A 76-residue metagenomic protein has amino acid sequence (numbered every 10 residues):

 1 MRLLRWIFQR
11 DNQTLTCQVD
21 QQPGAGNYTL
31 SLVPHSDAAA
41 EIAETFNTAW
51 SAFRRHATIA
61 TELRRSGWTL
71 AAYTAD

Functional and structural regions predicted by a protein language model:
M1-A25: N-terminal segment of the canonical double-stranded RNA-binding domain
M1-R5, P34, T69-D76: Intrinsically disordered, low-complexity regulatory segments in tyrosine-phosphorylation signaling proteins
T14-L15, E62-D76: Short, mixed-charge low-complexity intrinsically disordered segments
T16-I42: Short aromatic-glycine-(Arg/Gly/Cys) micro-motifs in beta-strand/loop hairpins
V33-H35, F46, I59-T61, A71-Y73: Short, charged/polar low-complexity linear motifs in solvent-exposed/disordered segments
N47-R65: A short, charged, amphipathic alpha-helix used as a generic interaction element across diverse proteins
